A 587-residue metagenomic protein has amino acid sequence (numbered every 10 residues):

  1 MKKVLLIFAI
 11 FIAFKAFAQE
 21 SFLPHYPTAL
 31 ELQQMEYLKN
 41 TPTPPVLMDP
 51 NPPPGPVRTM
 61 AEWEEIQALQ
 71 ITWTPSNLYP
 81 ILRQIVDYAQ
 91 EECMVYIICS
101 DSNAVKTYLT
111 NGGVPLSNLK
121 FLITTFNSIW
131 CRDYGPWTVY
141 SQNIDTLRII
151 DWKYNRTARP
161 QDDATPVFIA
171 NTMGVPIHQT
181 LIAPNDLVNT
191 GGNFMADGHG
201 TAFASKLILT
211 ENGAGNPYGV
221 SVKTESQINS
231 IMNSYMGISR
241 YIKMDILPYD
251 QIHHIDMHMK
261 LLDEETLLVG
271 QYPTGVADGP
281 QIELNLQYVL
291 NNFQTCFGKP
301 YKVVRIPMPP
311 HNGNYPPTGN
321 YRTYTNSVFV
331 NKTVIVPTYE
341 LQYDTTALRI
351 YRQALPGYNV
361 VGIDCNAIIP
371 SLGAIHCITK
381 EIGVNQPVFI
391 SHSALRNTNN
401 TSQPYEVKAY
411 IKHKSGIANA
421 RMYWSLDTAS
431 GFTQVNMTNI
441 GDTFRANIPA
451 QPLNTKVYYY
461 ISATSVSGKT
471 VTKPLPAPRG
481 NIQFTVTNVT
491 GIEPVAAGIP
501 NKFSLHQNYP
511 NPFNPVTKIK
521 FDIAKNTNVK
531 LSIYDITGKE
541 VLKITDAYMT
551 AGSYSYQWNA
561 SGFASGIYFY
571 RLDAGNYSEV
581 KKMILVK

Functional and structural regions predicted by a protein language model:
M1-V4, T345, K587: Positively charged n-region of N-terminal signal peptides that target proteins for export
V4-A13: Sec-dependent N-terminal signal peptides
A18-V388: The feature marks the mature, well-folded catalytic cores of soluble enzymes
I382-T490: Glycan-association/targeting regions that enable binding to alpha-glucans and other polysaccharides
I411-H413, A450, I519-K525, A560 (+1 more regions): Non-cytosolic beta-sheet module surface loops
A463-S467, D535, A574-N576: Surface-exposed loop/turn motifs at beta-strand-loop junctions within extracellular Ig-like and Fibronectin type III
E493-Y509, F513-I533, K543, S555-A560: Glycine-centered coil/turn sites that cap beta-strands in beta-rich domains
T545-N576: Short, surface-exposed loop/turn motifs with a glycine/proline- and acidic-biased composition
